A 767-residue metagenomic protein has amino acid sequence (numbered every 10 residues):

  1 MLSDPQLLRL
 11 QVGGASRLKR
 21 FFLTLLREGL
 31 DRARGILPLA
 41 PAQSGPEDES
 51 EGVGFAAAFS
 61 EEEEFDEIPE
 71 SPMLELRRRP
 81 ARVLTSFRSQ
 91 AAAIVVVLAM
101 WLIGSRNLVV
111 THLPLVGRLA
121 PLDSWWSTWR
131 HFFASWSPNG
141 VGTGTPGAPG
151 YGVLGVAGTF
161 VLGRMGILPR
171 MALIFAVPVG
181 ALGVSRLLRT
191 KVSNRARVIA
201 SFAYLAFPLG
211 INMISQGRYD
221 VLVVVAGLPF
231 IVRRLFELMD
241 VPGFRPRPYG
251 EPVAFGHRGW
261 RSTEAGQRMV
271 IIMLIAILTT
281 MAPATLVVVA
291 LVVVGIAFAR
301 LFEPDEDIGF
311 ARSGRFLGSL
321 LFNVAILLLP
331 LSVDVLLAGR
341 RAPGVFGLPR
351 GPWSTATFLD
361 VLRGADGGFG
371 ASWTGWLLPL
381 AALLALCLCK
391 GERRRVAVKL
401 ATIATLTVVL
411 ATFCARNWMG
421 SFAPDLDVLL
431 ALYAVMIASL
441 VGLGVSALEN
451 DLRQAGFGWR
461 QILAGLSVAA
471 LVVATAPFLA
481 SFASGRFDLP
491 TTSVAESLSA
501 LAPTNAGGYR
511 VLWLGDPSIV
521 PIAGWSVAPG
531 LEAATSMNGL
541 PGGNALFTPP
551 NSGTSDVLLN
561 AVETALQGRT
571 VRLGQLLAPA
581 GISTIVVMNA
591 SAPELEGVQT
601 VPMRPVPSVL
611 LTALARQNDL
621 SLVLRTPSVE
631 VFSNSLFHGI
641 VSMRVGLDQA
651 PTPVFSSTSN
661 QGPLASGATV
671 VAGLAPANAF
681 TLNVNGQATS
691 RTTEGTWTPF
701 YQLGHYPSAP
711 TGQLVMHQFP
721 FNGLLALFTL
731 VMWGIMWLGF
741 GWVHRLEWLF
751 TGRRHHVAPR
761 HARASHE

Functional and structural regions predicted by a protein language model:
D66-R106, G734-E767: Start-transfer (signal-anchor) and selected internal transmembrane alpha helices of multi-pass inner/ER membrane
R77, R130-S137, G309-V396, L489 (+1 more regions): Periplasmic/ER-lumenal interhelical loops and adjacent helix-loop junctions in multi-pass membrane proteins
L102-G180, F202, F207-L209, M213 (+3 more regions): Membrane-interface coil-to-helix junctions
V177, S421-D451: Hydrophobic/aromatic-rich transmembrane helices and adjacent perimembrane loops
P178-T190, R195-F302, F316-S332, A470-V473 (+1 more regions): Membrane-embedded helix bundles of polyisoprenyl
R195, L448-P477, H766-E767: Signature aromatic-anchored transmembrane alpha helix within multi-pass, membrane-resident enzymes that catalyze glycan
P503-T584, M588-L595, A677: Extracytoplasmic/lumenal acceptor-recognition loop(s) of multi-pass membrane glycoenzymes
E630, G639-E767: Active-site-proximal, structured, solvent-exposed surfaces of multi-pass membrane proteins that position macromolecular
